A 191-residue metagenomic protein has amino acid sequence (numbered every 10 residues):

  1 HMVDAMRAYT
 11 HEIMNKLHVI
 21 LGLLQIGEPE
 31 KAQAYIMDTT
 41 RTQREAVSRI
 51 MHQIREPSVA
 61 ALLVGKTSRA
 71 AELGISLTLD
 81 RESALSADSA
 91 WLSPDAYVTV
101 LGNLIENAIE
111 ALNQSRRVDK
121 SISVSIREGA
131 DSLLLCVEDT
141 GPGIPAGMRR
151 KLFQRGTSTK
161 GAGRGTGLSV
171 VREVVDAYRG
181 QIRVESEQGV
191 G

Functional and structural regions predicted by a protein language model:
L21-L24, P94-R117: Conserved ATP-binding N-box helix of the HATPase_c
M51, L77-V100: Conserved short strand/loop->alpha-helix "switch" segment adjacent to the catalytic nucleotide/phosphoryl-transfer site
D139: Acidic ATP/Mg2+-coordinating residue in the GHKL
I144-R155: Short conserved segment of the HATPase_c
G167, V171: Short alpha-helical Gxxx[C/S/T] motif in the catalytic ATP-binding
V175-D176: Detector for a conserved hydrophobic position within an alpha-helical segment of the HATPase_c
V184-Q188: A short beta-strand-to-loop motif within the catalytic HATPase_c
